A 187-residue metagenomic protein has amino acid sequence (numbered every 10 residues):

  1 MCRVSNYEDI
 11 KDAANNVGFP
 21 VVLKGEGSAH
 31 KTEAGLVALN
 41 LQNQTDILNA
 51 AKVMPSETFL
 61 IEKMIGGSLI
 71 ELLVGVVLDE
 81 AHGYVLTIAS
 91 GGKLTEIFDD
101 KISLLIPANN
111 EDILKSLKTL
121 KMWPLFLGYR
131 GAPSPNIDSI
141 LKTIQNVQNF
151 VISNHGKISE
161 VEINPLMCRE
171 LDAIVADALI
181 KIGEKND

Functional and structural regions predicted by a protein language model:
M1-D187: ATP-dependent carboxylate/acyl-activation modules
